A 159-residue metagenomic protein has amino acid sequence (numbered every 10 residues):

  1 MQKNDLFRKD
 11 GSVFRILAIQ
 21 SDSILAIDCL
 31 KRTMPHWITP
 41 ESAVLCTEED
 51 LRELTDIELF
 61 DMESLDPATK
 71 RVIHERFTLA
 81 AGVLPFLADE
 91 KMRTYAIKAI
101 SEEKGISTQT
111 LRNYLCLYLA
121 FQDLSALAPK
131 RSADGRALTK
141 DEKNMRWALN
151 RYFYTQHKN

Functional and structural regions predicted by a protein language model:
M1-N159: Secondary-structure boundary/capping micro-motif
